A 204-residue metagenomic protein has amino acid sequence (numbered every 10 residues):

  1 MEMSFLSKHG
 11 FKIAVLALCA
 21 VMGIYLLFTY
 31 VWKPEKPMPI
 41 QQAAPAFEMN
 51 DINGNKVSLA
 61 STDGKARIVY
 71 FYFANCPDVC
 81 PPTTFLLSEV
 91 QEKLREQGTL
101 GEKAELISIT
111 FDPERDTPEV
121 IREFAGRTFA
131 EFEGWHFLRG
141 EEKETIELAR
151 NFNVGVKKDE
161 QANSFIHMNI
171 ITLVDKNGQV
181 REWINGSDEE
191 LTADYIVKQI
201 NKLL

Functional and structural regions predicted by a protein language model:
M1-A46, L203-L204: N-terminal targeting signals for export/organelle localization
W32-A60, F85-L86: N-terminal "domain-start" segment that seeds a small globular fold
A44-P45, A66-R67, M168-I170: Short loop/turn microsegments at loop-to-beta-strand junctions
A60-P81, L87: Short active-site neighborhood of thiol/selenol oxidoreductases, capturing the structured segment around
F85-L148: Structural microenvironment flanking redox-active thiols in thiol-disulfide oxidoreductases
W135, I146, R150-K158, F165-T172: Structural micro-motif
D159-L204: Thiol-/selenol-based redox modules, centered on thioredoxin-like and closely related oxidoreductase domains
